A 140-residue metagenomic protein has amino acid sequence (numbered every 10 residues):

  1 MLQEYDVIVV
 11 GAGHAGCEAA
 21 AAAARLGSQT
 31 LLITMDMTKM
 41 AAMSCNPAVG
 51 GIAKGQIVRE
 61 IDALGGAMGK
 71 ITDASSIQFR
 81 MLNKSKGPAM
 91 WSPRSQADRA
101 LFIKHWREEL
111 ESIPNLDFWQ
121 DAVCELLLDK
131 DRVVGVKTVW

Functional and structural regions predicted by a protein language model:
L2-A15: Beta1/beta-strand and adjacent pyrophosphate-binding region of the FAD-binding site in flavoprotein oxidoreductases
A21-R132, W140: Conserved N-terminal/central alpha/beta ligand/cofactor-binding core
